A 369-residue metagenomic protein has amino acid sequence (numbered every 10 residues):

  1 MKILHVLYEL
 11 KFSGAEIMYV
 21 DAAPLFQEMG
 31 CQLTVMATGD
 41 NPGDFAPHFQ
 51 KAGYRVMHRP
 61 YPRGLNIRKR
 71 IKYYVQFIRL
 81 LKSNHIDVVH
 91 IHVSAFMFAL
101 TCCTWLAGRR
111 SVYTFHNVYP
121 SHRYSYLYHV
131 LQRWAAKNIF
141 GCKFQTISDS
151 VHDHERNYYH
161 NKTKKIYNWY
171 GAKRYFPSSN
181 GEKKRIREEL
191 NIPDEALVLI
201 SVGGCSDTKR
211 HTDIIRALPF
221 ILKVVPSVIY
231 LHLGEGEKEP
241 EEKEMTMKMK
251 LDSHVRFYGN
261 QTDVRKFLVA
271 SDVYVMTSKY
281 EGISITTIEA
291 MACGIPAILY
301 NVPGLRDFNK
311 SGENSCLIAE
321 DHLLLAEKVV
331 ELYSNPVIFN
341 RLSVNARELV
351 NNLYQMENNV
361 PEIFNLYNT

Functional and structural regions predicted by a protein language model:
H5-I67, V151, E155: N-terminal strand-loop element at the rim of the active site of nucleotide-sugar-dependent glycosyltransferases
E16-P24, L197-F220, E237-P240, I285 (+1 more regions): A conserved mid-protein helix/loop that constitutes part of the nucleotide-sugar donor-binding site
A37, P296-L299, N309: Short hydrophobic beta-strand element within catalytic cores of glycosyltransferases and related nucleotide-activated
I91-M97, F115: Short His-centered aromatic/hydrophobic patch
I139-P177: A short, active-site helix/loop in glycosyltransferases that binds the activated sugar's phosphate group
E188, L324, E331, I338-L353 (+1 more regions): A short, well-ordered alpha-helix in the C-terminal region of glycosyltransferases
N260, K279: Aromatic "clamp/platform" in nucleotide-sugar-dependent glycosyltransferases that forms part of the donor/acceptor
S311-L323, E331-P336: Conserved acidic donor-binding segment of nucleotide-sugar-dependent glycosyltransferases
